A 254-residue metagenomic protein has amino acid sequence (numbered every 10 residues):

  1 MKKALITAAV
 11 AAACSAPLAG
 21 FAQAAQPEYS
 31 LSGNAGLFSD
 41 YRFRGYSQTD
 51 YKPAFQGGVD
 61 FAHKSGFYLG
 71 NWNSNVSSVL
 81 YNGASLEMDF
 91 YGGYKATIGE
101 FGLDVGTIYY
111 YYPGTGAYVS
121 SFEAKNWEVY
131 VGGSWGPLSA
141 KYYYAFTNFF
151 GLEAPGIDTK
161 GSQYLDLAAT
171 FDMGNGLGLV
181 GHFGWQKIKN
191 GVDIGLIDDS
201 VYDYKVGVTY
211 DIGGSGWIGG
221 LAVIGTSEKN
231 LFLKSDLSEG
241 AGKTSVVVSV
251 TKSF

Functional and structural regions predicted by a protein language model:
M1-S30, F254: Cleavable N-terminal export/targeting peptides
Q23-S77: Short glycine/proline- and aromatic-enriched beta-strand/turn motifs that initiate or cap beta-hairpins
Y29, Y51-F55, A84-M88, F101 (+5 more regions): Residues that define the transmembrane beta-barrel architecture of outer-membrane proteins
L31-A35, G57, F67-N71, F90 (+8 more regions): Transmembrane beta-strands of outer-membrane beta-barrel proteins
L37-F43, H63, N73-S77, A96-I98 (+7 more regions): Transmembrane beta-strands of outer-membrane beta-barrel pores
G45-D50, V76-L86, T115-E123, A145 (+3 more regions): Outer-membrane beta-barrel translocator domains and adjoining extracellular loop/strand segments of Gram-negative
A124-G195: Detector for outer-membrane/organellar transmembrane beta-barrel domains, recognizing the amphipathic beta-strand
V206, Y210-I212, G240-F254: Outer-membrane beta-barrel "beta-signal"
